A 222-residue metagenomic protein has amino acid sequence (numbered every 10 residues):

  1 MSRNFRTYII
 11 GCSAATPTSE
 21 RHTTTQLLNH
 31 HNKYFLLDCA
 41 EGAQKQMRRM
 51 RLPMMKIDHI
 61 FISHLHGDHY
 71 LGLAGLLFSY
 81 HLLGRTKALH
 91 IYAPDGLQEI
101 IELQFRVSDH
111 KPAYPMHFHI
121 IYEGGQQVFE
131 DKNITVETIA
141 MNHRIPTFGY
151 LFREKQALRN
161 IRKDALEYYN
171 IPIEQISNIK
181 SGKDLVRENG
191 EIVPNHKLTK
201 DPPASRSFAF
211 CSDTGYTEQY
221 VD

Functional and structural regions predicted by a protein language model:
S2, L52-M55, Y114, K132-I134: Structured loop/turn residues at beta-strand edges in well-structured enzyme cores
S2-M50, T86-A88, Y150-F152, R159 (+1 more regions): Conserved beta-strand hairpin/beta-sheet module of binuclear metal-dependent hydrolase folds, prominently
T7, M116-F118, V136: Generic structural signal for residues in well-ordered beta-strands
C12-S13, L65, G96, A165 (+1 more regions): Active-site metal-binding loops of divalent metal-dependent hydrolases
E41-Y92, I120-Y122: Active-site metal-binding motif and surrounding structural segment of the metallo-beta-lactamase
L82-R85, S108-P112: Short helix-capping segments at alpha-helix termini
D109-I121: A glycine-rich helix N-cap at a beta->alpha junction
Y122-D222: Metal-dependent phosphodiesterase/nuclease catalytic metal-binding core
